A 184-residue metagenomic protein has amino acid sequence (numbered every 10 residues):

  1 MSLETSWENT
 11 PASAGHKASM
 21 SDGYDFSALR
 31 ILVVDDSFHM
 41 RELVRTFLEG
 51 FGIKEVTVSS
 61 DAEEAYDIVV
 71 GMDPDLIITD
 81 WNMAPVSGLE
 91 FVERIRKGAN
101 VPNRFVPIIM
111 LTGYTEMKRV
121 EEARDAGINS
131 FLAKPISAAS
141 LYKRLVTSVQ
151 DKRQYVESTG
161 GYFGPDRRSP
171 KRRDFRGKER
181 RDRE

Functional and structural regions predicted by a protein language model:
D22-Y24, Q150-E184: CheY-like receiver
F38-T57: Two-component/phosphorelay signaling modules centered on CheY-like receiver
R45, E90, R104, T115-S130 (+2 more regions): Alpha4 helix (beta4-alpha4-beta5 surface) of REC/receiver domains from two-component response regulators
V58-D67, G88: Helix N-cap/capping motif at the beta->alpha junctions
M72-I78: Active-site beta3 strand of CheY-like receiver
M83: Receiver (REC) domain active-site loop signature in two-component systems and cognate sites in sensor histidine kinases
I136-L145, V149, R153, E157-S158: C-terminal output helix
